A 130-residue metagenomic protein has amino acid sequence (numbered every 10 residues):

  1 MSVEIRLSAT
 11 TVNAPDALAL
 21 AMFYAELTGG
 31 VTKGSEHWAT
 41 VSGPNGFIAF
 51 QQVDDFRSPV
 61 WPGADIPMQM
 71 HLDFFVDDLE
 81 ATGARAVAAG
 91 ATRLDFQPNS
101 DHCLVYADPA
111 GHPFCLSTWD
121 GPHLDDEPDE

Functional and structural regions predicted by a protein language model:
M1-A21, L27, Q69-V76, S117-E130: N-terminal beta-strand motif that seeds the catalytic metal site of vicinal oxygen chelate
S2-D54, A84, A88-F96, H102: Core segments of cupin and vicinal oxygen chelate
F47, Q69, P113: A residue-level signal for beta-strand positions that form part of recognition/binding surfaces within mature
I48-D65, F74, P122: Conserved, structured core segments of small domains
Q52-F56, L72, D108-D120: Short, structured secondary-structure boundary patches
V60-P62, R93-L94, D126-E127: A short, polar/proline- and glycine-enriched secondary-structure boundary/capping micro-motif
D65-A91: Mid-chain, well-packed structural core segment of small domains
T92-S117: Short, compact, well-ordered microdomains
